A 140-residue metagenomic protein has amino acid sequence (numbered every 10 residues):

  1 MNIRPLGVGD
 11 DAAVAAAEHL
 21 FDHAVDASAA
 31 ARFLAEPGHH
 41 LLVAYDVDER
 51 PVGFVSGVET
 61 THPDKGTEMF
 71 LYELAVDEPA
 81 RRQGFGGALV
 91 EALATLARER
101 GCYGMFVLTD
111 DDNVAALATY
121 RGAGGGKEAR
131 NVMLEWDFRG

Functional and structural regions predicted by a protein language model:
M1-T67, Y72, V90-A92, L96 (+1 more regions): Acetyl-CoA-dependent GNAT
D77, D110: Residue-level recognition of the GNAT/N-acetyltransferase active site
A80, G84-A92: Conserved acetyl-CoA pyrophosphate-binding loop and the N-cap/start of the following alpha-helix in GNAT-like
G84, G101, G124: Short glycine-rich hinge loops at helix-strand junctions in the catalytic core of two-component histidine kinases
G87, D111-R130, W136: Conserved active-site alpha-helix within GNAT-family acetyltransferase domains
R98-L108: Conserved GNAT acetyl-CoA-binding A-motif
